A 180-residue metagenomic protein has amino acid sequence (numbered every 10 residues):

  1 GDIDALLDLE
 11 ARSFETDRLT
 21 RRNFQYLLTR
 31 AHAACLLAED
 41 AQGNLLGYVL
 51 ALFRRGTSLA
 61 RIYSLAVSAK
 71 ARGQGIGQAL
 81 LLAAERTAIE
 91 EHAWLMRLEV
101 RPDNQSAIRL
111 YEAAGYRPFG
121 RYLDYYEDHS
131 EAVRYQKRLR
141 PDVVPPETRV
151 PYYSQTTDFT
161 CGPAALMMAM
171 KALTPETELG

Functional and structural regions predicted by a protein language model:
I3-R72, Q78-A83, T87, E91 (+2 more regions): Acetyl-CoA-dependent GNAT
A5, R109-L110: Well-formed, non-transmembrane alpha-helical positions, independent of function
R22, R97-V100, E112, R117-R134: Conserved catalytic-core motifs of GNAT/GCN5-like acyltransferases
V67, R101-P102: Short amphipathic helical patch at the helix-1/turn junction of helix-turn-helix
L81, N104-A107, D124-H129: Short glycine/proline-centered loop/turn elements that form peptide/ligand docking sites
D142-G180: Active-site-adjacent structural segments surrounding the nucleophilic cysteine of cysteine proteases and isopeptidases
